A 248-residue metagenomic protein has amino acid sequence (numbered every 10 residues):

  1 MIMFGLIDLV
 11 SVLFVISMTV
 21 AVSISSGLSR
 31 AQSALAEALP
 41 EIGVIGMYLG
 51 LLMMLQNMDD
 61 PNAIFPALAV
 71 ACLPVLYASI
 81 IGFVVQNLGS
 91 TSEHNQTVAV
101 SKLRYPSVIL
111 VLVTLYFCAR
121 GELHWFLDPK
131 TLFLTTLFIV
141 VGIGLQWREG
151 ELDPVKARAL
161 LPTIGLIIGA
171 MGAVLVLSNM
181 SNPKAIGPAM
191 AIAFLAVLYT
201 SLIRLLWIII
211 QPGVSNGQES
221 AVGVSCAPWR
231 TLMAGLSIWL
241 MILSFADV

Functional and structural regions predicted by a protein language model:
M1-V248: Hydrophobic alpha-helical transmembrane segments of small proteolipidic membrane proteins, enriched in energy-coupled
